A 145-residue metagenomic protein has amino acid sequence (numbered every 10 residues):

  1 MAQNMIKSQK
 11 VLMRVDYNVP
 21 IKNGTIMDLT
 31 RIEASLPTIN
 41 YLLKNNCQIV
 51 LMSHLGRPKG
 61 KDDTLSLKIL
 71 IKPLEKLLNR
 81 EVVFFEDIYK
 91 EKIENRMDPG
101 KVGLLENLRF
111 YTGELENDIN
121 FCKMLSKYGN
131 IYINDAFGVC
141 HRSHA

Functional and structural regions predicted by a protein language model:
M1-A145: Active-site loop-to-helix "anion-binding N-cap" substructures in soluble metabolic enzymes
